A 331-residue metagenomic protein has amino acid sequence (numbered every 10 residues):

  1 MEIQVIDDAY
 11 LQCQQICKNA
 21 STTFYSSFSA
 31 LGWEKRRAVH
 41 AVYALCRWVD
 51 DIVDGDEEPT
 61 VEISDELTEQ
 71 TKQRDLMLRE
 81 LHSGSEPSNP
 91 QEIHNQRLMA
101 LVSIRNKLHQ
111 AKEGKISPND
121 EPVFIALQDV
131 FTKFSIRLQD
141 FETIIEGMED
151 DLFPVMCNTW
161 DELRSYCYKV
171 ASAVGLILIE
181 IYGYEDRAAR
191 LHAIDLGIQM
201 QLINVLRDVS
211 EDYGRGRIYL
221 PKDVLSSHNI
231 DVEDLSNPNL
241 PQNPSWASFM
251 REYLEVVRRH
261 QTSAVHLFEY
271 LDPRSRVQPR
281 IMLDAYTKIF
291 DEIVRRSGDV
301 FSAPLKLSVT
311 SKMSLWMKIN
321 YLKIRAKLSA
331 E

Functional and structural regions predicted by a protein language model:
M1-M200, S210-E331: Catalytic cores of Mg2+-dependent Asp-rich isoprenoid enzymes
V205: Short, contiguous alpha-helical
